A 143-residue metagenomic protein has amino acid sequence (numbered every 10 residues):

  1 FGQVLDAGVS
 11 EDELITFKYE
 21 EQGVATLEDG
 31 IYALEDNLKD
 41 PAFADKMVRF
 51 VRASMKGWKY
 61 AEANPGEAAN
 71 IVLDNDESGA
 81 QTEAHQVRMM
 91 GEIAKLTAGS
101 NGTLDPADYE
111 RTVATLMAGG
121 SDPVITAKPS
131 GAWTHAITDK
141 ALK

Functional and structural regions predicted by a protein language model:
F1-D12, D108: A ligand-binding cleft/hinge motif common to bilobed small-molecule-binding domains
F1-G2, E20-A25, N37-L38: Solvent-exposed loop/turn segments at secondary-structure junctions within structured extracellular/periplasmic domains
V9-F17, D122-P129: A local structural motif
L14-Y32: Extracytoplasmic ligand-binding site segments that recognize negatively charged/polar headgroups
L27, L34, S100, P129 (+1 more regions): Glycine-rich, flexible loop/turn motifs
L27-K46: A bilobed periplasmic-binding-protein/Venus flytrap-type ligand-binding module shared by bacterial periplasmic
D40-G120: Secondary-structure end/capping motifs
Y109-K143: Conserved C-terminal helix/tail region of periplasmic/extracytoplasmic solute-binding proteins
